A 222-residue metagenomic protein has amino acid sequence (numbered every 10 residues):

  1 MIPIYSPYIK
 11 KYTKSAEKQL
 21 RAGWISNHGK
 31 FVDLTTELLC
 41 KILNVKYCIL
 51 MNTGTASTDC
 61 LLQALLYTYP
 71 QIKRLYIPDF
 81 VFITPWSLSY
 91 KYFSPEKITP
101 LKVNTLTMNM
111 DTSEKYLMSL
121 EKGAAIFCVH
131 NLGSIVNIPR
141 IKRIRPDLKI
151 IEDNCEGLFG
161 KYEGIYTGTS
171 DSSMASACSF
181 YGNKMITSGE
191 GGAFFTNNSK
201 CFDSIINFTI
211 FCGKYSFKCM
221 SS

Functional and structural regions predicted by a protein language model:
M1-T68, S119-E121: Conserved PLP-binding active-site segment in aminotransferase class I/II-type PLP enzymes
F31-L38, I42-I49, G54-T55, D111-E114 (+3 more regions): PLP-dependent aminotransferase class I/II
K46-C48, K73-R74, A124-A125, E190-G191: Short active-site oxyanion
S57-D59, I83-W86, S134-N137, M185 (+1 more regions): Short, well-ordered alpha-helical microsegments
A64-F159: PLP-dependent aminotransferase-like
E96, N109-E114, E163-S176: A short alpha/beta connector and helix-capping loop motif
L158-E163, D171-S222: Active-site region of PLP-dependent enzymes
